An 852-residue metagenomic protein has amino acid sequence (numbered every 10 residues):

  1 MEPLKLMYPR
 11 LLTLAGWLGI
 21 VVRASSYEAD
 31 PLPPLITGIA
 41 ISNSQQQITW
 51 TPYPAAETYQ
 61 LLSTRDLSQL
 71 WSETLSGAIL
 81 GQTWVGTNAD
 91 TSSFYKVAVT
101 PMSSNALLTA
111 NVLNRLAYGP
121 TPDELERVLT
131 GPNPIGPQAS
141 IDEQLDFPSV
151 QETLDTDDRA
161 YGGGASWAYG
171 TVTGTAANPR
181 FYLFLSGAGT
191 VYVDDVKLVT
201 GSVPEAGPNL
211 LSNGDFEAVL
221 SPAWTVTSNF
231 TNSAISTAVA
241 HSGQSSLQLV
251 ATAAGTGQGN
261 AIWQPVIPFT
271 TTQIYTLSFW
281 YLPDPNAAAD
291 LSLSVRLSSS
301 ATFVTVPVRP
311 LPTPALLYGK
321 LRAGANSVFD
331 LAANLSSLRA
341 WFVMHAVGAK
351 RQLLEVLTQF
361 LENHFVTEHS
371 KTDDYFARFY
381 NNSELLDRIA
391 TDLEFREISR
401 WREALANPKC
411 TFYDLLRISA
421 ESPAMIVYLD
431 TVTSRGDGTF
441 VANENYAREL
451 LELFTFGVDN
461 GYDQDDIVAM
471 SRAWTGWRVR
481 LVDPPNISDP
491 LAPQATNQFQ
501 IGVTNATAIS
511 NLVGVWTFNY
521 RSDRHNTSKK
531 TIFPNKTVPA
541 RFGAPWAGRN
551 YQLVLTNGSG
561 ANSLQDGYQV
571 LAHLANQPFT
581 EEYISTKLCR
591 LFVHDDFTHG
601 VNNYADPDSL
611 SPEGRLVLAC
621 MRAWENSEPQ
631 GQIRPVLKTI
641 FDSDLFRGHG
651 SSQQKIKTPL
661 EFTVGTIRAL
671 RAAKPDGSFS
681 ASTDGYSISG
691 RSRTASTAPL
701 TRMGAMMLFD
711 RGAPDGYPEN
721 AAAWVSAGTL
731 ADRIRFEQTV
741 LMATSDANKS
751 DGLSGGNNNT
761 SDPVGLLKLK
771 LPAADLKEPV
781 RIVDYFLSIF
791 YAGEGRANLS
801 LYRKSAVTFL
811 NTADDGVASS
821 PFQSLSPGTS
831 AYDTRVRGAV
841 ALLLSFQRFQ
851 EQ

Functional and structural regions predicted by a protein language model:
L4-S26: Sec-dependent N-terminal signal peptides of Gram-negative exported proteins
Y27-M102: Short, composition-biased motifs enriched in small/polar/acidic residues
A89-T91, T271-T272, L361: Surface-exposed loops/turns
N105-Y161, S422-P423, T431-D437, E449-E452 (+2 more regions): Cell-wall polysaccharide-cleaving catalytic domain and substrate-binding groove, primarily in peptidoglycan/chitin
A110-P120, Q577-Q630, L637-Q852: Flexible, low-complexity segments enriched for small/polar residues
P122-G162, R309-E397: N-terminal accessory alpha/beta regions
G163-P310, A323: Extracellular and organelle-lumenal recognition/adhesion modules and their flexible linkers in secreted
R309-V328, L335-F342, Y375-T639, S643-A672: Active-site substrate-binding loop specific to GH73 endo-beta-N-acetylglucosaminidase modules in bacterial autolysins
